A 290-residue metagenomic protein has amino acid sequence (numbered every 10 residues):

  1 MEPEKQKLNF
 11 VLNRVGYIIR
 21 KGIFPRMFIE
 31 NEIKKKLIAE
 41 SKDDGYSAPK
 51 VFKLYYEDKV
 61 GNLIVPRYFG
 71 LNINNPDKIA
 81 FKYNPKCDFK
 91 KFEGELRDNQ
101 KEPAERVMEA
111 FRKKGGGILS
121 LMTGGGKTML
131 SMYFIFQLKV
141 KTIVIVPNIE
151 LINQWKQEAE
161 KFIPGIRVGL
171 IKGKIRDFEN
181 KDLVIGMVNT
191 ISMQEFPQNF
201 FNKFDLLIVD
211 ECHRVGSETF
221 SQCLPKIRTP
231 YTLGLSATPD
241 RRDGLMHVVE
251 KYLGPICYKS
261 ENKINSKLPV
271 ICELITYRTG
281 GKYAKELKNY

Functional and structural regions predicted by a protein language model:
M1-K42: Short Lys/Arg-enriched alpha/beta "domain-start" segment
E32-K82: Interdomain "pre-motor" coupling segment immediately N-terminal to P-loop NTPase/helicase cores
K78-S120: Conserved pre-motif I regulatory segment
K113-L138, I143: Walker A/P-loop
E150-K174: Conserved helix-turn-beta segment of the N-terminal RecA-like "Helicase ATP-binding" lobe in SF1/SF2 helicases
K172-L206, S217-Q222: Conserved helix/coil segment N-terminal to the catalytic DExD/H
D205-L206, H213-E273: Post-DEXD/H (motif II) to motif III coupling segment of the RecA-like Helicase ATP-binding lobe
K288-Y290: Conserved helicase/translocase motor-coupling segment
